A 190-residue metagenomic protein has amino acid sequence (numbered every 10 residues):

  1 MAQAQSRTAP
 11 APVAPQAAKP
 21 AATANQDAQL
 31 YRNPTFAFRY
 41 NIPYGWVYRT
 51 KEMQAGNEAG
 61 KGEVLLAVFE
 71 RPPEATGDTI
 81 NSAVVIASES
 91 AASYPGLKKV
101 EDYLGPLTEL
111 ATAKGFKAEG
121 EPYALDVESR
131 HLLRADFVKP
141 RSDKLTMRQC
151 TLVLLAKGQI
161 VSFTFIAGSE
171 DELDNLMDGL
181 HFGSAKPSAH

Functional and structural regions predicted by a protein language model:
M1-A28, E74-A83, A87-A91, K186-H190: Compositionally biased, proline/threonine/alanine/serine-rich low-complexity intrinsically disordered stretches
P12, A18-G62: N-terminal "mature-domain start" segment
D27, P34-F38, I42-Y44, S82 (+3 more regions): Envelope-exposed proteins and targeting segments
P34, F38, A92-K99, L145 (+2 more regions): Extracytoplasmic/periplasmic, Sec-exported soluble proteins
T35, Y44-W46, E52-Q54, D136-K139 (+3 more regions): A mature extracytoplasmic/lumenal domain signature
P43, V100-T108, E170-M177: Extracytoplasmic/secreted envelope proteins and their assembly/folding machinery, especially bacterial periplasmic
W46-Y48, A156-H190: Surface-exposed amphipathic alpha-helical segments
E52-L155: Conserved polar/disulfide-associated segments of primarily extracytoplasmic proteins
